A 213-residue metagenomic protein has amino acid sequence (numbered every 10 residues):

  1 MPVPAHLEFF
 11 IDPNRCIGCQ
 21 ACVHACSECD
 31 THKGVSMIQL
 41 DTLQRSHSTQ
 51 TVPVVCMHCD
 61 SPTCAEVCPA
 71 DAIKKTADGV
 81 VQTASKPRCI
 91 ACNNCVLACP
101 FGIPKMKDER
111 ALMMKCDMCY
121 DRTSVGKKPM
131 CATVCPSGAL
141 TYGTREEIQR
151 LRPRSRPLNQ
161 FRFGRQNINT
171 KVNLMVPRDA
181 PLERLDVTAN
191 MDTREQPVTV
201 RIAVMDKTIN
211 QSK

Functional and structural regions predicted by a protein language model:
M1-K213: Non-ligating segments of multi-cofactor redox enzymes
